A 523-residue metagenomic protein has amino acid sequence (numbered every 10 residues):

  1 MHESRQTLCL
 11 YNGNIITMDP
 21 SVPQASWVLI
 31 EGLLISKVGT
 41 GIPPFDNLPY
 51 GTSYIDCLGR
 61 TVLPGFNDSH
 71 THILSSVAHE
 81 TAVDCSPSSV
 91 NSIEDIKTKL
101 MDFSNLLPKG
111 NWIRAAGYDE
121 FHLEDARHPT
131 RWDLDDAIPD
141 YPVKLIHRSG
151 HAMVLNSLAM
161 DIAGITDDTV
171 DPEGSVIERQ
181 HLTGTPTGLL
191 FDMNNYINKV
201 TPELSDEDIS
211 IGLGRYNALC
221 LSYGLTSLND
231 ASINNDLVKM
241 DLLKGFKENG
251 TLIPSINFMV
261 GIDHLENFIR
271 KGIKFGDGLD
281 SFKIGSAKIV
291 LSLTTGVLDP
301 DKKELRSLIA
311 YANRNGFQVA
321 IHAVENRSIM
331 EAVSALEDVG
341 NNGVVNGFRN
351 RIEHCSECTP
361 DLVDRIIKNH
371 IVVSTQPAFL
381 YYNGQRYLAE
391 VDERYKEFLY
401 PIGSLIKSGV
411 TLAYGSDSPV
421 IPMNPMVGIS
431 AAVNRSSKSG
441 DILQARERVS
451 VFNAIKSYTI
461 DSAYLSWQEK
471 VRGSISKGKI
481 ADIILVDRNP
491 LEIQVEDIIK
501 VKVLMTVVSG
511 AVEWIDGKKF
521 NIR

Functional and structural regions predicted by a protein language model:
M1-Q6, S416: Extreme N-terminus of proteins, especially the signal/transit-peptide cleavage junction and the first residues
S4-N12, I16, P20-I269, S286-V324 (+7 more regions): Divalent metal-binding segments
Q6, S26, V471-S474, V503: Short, conserved secondary-structure segments in the cores of folded domains
S36-K37, M505, W514: A structural microfeature
H72, L279-S292, H370-Y381: Non-cysteine beta-strand/loop elements that form the S-adenosyl-L-methionine
F246-N249, G272-F282, A310, V345 (+1 more regions): Acidic (Asp/Glu)-rich catalytic clusters
I309-A320, R327-N350, H354-C355, P360-D364 (+4 more regions): His/Asp/Glu-enriched, well-ordered alpha-helical/loop segment that forms or immediately abuts the divalent-metal
I515-R523: Glycine- and charge-enriched low-complexity intrinsically disordered segments
